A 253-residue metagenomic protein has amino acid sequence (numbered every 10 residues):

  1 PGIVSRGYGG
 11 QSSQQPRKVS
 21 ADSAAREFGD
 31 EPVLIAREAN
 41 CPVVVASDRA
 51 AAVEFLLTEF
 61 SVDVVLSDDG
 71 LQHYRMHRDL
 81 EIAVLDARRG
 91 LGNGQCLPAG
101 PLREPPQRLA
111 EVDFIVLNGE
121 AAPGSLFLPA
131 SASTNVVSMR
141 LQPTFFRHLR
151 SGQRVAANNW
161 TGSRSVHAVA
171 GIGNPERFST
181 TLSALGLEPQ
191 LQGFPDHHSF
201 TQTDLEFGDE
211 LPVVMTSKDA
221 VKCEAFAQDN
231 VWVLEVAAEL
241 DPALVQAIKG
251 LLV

Functional and structural regions predicted by a protein language model:
G2-V4, A83, S165-V169: Conserved beta-strand elements of the Class I
V4, L85, M139, Q192 (+1 more regions): Hydrophobic residues at beta-strand termini and immediately following loops that shape nucleotide-binding pockets
G7-A132: Phosphate/Mg2+-binding loops and adjacent switch elements in nucleotide/diphosphate-handling enzyme cores
G90-P212: C-terminal accessory "lid"/substrate-recognition subdomains
T144, P195-S199, N230-V253: Short, flexible loop segments at boundaries between secondary-structure elements
R177, F200-Q202, V221-A225, L240-L244: Short active-site-adjacent structural elements
P212-K218: Acidic beta-strand-to-loop metal/phosphate-binding motif
